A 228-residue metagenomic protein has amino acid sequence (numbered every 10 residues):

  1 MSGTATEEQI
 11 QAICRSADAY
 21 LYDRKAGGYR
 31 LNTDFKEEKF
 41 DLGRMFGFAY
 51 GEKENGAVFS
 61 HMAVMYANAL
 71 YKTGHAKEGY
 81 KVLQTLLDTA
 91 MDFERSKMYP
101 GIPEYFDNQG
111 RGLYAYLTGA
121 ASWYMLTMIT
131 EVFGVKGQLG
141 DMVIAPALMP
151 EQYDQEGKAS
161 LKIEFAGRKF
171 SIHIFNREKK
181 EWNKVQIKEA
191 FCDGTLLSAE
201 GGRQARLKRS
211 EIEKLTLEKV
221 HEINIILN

Functional and structural regions predicted by a protein language model:
M1-E8, I13: His/Glu-based metal-binding/catalytic segments typifying zinc-dependent metallopeptidases
R15, A19-K25, D34-D41, G47-G56 (+1 more regions): Non-catalytic C-terminal accessory modules of carbohydrate-active enzymes
